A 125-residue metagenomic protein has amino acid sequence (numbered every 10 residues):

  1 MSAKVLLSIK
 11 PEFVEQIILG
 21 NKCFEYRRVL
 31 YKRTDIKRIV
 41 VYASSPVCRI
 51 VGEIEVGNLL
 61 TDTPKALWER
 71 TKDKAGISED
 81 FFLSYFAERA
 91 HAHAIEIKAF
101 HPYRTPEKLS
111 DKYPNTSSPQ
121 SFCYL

Functional and structural regions predicted by a protein language model:
M1-V5, I9-Y31, D35, P46-V51 (+1 more regions): Contiguous surface segments at macromolecular interaction interfaces
V40: Non-catalytic, usually N-terminal nucleic-acid engagement modules in DNA/RNA processing proteins
